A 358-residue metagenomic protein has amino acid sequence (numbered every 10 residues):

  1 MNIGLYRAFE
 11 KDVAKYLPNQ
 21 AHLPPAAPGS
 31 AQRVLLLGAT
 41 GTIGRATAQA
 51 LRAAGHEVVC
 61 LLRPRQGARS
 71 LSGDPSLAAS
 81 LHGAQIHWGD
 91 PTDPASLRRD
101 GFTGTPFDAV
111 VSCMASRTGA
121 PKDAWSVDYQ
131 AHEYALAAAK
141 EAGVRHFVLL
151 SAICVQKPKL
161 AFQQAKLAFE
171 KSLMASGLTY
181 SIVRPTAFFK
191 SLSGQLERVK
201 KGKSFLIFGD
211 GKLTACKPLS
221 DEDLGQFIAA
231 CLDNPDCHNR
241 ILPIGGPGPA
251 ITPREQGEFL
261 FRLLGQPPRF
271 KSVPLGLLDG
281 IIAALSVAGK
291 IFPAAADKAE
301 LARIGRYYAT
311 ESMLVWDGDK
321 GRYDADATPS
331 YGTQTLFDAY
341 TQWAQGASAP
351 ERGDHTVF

Functional and structural regions predicted by a protein language model:
L5-Q20, G276-F358: A hydrophobic C-terminal alpha-helical subdomain
Y16-P18, H22-H56, C60: N-terminal Rossmann NAD(P)H-binding glycine-rich loop of SDR-like oxidoreductase domains
Q66-G67, P75-A142, C154-Q156: NAD(P)H-binding glycine-rich loop region in Rossmannoid oxidoreductase-like domains and their noncatalytic homologs
S116-G202: Glycine-/Pro-rich loop/turn segments that contact NAD(P) or position catalytic residues in Rossmann-like domains
A131, G211-L232, R240, T252: Substrate-positioning beta->alpha
S191-V199, C231-L242, Q266-P268: Glycine/proline-rich active-site loop of Rossmann-fold NAD(P)-dependent oxidoreductases
A215-E222, I244-R262, S272-A283: Substrate-binding strand-loop-helix patch in Rossmann-like NAD(P)-dependent oxidoreductase/epimerase domains
